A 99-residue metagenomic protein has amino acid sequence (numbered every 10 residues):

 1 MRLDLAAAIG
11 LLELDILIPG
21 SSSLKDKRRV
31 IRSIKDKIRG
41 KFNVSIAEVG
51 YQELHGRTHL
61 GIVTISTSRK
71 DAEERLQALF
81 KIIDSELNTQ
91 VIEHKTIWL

Functional and structural regions predicted by a protein language model:
R2-G40, I82, E86: N-terminal first-folded block
L5, S22, R28, G50-T58 (+1 more regions): Solvent-exposed, flexible loop/coil residues
G10, A47-S68: Short, charge-patterned binding micro-sites
L12-I16, L60-I62, H94-T96: A structural signal for short, well-ordered beta-strand segments
S23-D26, K37-A47, I65, K70-E73 (+1 more regions): Amphipathic alpha-helical assembly/interaction segments
F42-G50, Q90-I97: Short beta-strand elements
T64-L99: C-terminal structural segments of small proteins and small subunits
